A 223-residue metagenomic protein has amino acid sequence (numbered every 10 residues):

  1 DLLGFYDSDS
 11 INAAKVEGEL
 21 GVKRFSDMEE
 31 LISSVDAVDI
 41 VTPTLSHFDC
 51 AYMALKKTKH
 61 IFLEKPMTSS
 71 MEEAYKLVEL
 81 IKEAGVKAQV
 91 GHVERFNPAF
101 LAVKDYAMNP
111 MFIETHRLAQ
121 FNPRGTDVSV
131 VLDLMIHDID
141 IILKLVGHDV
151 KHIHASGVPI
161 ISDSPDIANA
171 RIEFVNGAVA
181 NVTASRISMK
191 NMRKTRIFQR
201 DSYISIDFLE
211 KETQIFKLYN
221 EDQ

Functional and structural regions predicted by a protein language model:
D1-E19, I142: N-terminal Rossmann-like dinucleotide-binding module
L20-L80: Beta-loop-alpha module in the N-terminal Rossmann-like domain of NAD(P)-dependent dehydrogenases, especially those
S26, L63, A88-V90, I206: Hydrophobic residues in well-ordered beta-strands that form the structural core
T68-G125: A contiguous active-site-proximal alpha/beta segment in oxidoreductase catalytic domains
G91-P98, F121-H152, P165: Mid-domain beta-loop-alpha active-site segment that forms a flexible, acidic cofactor/metal-binding surface
I139-E212: Contiguous beta-strand/loop segments that form the cofactor/metal-binding neighborhood of enzyme cores
D207-Q223: C-terminal active-site/capping subdomain that shapes the small-molecule cofactor and substrate pocket of enzyme
